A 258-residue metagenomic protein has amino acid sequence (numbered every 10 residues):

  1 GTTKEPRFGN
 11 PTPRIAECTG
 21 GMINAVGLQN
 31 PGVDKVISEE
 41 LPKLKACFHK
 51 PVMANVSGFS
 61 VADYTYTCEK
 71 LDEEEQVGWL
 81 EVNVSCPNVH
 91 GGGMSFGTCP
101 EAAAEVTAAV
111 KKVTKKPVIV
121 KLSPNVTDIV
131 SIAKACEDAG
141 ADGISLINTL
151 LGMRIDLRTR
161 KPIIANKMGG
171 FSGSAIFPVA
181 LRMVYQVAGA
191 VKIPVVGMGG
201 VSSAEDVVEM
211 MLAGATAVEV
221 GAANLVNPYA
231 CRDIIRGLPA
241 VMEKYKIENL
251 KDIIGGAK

Functional and structural regions predicted by a protein language model:
G1-V52, S57-F59, I234: N-terminal capping/small domains of soluble enzymes
T3-R7, P87-V89, L151-R154, L225-N227: Short gly/pro/ser/thr-enriched loop/turn and capping motifs at secondary-structure boundaries
G9-T19, I155-G169, M211, A223-E248: C-terminal helical cap(s) of enzyme catalytic domains, especially alpha/beta-barrels
L28, G32, V56, P124 (+4 more regions): Catalytic cores of large soluble enzymes that bind and process phosphate-bearing ligands
S38, C47, F59-V196, S202-V220: Alpha/beta enzyme core
N55-V56, M198-G199, A222, V226: Small/polar loops that bind or transfer phosphate-bearing groups
V201-E205, N227, K258: Small/polar glycine-rich anion-binding or flexible loop at a beta-alpha turn
K251-K258: A short, charged, Gly/Pro-tolerant segment at domain boundaries
